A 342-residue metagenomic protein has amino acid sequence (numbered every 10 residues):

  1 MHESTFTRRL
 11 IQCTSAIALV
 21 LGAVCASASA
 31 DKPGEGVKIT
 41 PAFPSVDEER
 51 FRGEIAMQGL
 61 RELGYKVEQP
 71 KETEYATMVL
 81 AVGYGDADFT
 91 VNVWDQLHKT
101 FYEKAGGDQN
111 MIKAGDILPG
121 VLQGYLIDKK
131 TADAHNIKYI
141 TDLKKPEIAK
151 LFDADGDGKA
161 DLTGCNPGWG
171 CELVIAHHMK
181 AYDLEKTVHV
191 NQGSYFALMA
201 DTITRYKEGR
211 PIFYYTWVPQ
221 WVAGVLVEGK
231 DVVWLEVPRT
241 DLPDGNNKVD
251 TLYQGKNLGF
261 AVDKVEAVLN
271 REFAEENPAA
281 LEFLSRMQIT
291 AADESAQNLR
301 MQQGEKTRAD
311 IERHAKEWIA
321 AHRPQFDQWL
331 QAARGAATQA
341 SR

Functional and structural regions predicted by a protein language model:
P33-E48, Y65-K71, K159-T163, L284: Short, well-ordered beta-strand elements
V46-D47, Y65-L80, V190-D201, P219: Short helix-initiation/N-cap motifs at beta->coil->alpha
D47-K66, H177-K180: Short, polar/charged alpha-helical segment
G53, P70-Q109, D201, W221-L226: Pocket-flanking alpha-helical
A87-V91, T163-D241: Ligand-binding pocket segment of bilobal, Venus flytrap-like solute-binding proteins
N110-G164: A conserved helix-loop-strand patch within extracytoplasmic ligand-binding domains of the periplasmic binding
Q123-D133, V249, K264-E276, R300: A bilobed periplasmic-binding-protein/Venus flytrap-type ligand-binding module shared by bacterial periplasmic
F260, F273-A274, L281-E282, M287-R342: C-terminal functional modules
